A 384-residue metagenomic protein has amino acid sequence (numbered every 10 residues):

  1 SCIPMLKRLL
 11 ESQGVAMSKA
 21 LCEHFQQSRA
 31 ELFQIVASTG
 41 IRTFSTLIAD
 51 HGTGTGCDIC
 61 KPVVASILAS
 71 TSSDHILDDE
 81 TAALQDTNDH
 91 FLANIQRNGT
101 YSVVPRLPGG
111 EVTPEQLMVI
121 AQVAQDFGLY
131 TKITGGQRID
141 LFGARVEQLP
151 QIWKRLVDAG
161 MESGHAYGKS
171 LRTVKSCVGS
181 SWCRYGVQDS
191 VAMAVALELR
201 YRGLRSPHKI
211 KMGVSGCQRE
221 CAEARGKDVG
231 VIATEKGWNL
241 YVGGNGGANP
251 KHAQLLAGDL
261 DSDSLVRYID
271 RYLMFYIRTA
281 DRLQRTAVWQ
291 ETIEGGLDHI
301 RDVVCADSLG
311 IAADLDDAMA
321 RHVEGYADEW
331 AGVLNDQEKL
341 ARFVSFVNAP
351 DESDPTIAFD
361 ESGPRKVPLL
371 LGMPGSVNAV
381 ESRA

Functional and structural regions predicted by a protein language model:
S1-T39, T46, C60-I67, S180: Ferredoxin-type iron-sulfur electron-transfer modules and their immediate structural context
C2-L6, T173-C177, K211-R219, T286-H299 (+1 more regions): A glycine-rich phosphate-binding loop feature that marks nucleotide/adenosyl-phosphate handling sites
I3, F33, I59-P62, L68 (+2 more regions): Charge-rich, low-aromatic oligomerization/scaffolding segments with amphipathic character
L9-E11, E23, Q27-S28, Y101-N239 (+3 more regions): Small-residue-enriched alpha-helical segments and adjacent helix-cap loops that form tight helix-helix packing
S45, P62, I76-E80, L129-G135 (+4 more regions): Flexible, glycine/charged-enriched surface loops at secondary-structure junctions
E80-T113: N-terminal basic/disordered segments at the start of proteins
G216, E220, R225-A287, H299: Mobile "lid/hinge" segments at catalytic clefts and subdomain interfaces of large enzymes
Q284-A384: C-terminal accessory nucleic-acid interaction domains of nucleic acid-metabolism proteins
